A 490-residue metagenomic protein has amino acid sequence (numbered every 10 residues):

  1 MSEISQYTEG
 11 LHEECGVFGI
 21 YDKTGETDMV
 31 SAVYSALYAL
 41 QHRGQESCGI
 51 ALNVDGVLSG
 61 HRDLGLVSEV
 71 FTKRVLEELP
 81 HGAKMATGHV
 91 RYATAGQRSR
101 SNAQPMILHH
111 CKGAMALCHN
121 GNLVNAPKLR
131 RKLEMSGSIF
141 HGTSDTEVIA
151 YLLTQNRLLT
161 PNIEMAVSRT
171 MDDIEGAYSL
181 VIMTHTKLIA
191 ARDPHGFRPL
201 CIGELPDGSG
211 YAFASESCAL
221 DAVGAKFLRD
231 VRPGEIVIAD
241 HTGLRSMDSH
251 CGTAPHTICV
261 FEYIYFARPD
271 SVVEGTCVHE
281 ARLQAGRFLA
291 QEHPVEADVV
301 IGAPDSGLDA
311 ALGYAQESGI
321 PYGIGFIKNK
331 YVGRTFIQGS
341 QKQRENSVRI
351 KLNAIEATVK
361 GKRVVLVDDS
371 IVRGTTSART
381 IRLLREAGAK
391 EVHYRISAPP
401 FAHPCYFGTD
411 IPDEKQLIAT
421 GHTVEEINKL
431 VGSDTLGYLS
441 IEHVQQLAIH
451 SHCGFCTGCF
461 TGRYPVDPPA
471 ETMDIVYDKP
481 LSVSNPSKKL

Functional and structural regions predicted by a protein language model:
M1-P233, I238-A297, A303, E391 (+2 more regions): Conserved short alpha-helical segments that host acidic/polar catalytic motifs at enzyme active sites
T94-A95, N125, I189, F197-R198 (+7 more regions): Flexible loop/turn segments at secondary-structure boundaries
C118, M183, A191-R192, G203 (+12 more regions): Generic beta-strand/beta-sheet core signal
S138, L159-T160, P294-D298, Q316-G323 (+2 more regions): Secondary-structure transition/capping motifs at alpha-helix termini and the adjoining loop/turn into the next element
G142, E147-A150, Y322-G333, L430-A448: A conserved beta-strand->alpha-helix junction
R169, C218-A219, K226, G234-E235 (+4 more regions): Phosphate/diphosphate-binding loops
M171, T186, G224-D230, C251 (+1 more regions): PRPP-dependent phosphoribosyltransferase catalytic core
G319-V364, T375, A402-G408, P412: Short, glycine/charge-rich flexible loops or terminal/linker lids adjacent to PRPP-binding catalytic cores
